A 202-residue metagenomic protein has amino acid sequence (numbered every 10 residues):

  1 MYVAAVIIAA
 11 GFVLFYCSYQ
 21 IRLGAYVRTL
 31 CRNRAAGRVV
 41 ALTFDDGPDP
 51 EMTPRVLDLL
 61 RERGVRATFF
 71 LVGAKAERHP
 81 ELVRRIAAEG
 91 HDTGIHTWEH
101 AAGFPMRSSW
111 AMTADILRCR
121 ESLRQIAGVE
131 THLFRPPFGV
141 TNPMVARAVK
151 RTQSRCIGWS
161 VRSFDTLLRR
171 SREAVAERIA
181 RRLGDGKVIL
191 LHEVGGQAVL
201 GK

Functional and structural regions predicted by a protein language model:
A4-C17: Hydrophobic core of alpha-helical transmembrane segments in multi-pass integral membrane proteins
S18-F104, R118, S122, R151: Active-site beta->alpha N-cap acidic-glycine motif
G47-E51, L71-H79, A102-W110, R135-P143 (+1 more regions): Acidic-and-aromatic substrate-binding clefts and catalytic sites of carbohydrate-active enzymes
R84, S109-I116, S171-A176: Charged helix-capping and loop-helix junction motifs
W98, A102-A148: Hydrophobic, well-structured mid-protein blocks that either form specific transmembrane helices
V140, A146-R182: His/Asp/Glu-enriched short active-site or ligand-binding loop at hydrolase and phosphoryl-transfer sites
I179-K202: Catalytic grooves of carbohydrate-active enzymes
